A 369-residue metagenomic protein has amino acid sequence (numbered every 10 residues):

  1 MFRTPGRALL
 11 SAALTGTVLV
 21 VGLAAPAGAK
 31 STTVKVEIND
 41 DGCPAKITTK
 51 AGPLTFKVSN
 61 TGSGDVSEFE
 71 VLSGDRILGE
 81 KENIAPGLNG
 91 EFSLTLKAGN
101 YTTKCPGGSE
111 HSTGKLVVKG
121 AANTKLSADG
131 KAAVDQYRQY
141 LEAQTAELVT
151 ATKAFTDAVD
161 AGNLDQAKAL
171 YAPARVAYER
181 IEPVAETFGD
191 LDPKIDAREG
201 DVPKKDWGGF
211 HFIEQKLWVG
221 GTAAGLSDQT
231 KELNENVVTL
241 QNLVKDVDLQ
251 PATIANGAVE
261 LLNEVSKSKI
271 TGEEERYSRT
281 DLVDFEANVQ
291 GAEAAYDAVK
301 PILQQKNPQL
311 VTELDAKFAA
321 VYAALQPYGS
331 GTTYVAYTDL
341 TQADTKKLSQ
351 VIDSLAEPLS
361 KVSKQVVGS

Functional and structural regions predicted by a protein language model:
F2-A13: Bacterial N-terminal signal peptides that target proteins for export
S11-G22: Bacterial N-terminal signal peptides
V20-K35: C-terminal region of N-terminal signal peptides and the immediate post-cleavage residues of exported proteins
T32-I38, I84-L126: Extracellular/periplasmic metallocenter environments
I47-G64, G90-P106: Beta-strand cores of secreted/periplasmic/IMS beta-sandwich domains, seen most often in copper-related folds
E68-L72: Beta-strand signatures of extracellular beta-sandwich domains
D75-E82: Surface-exposed loop/edge segments in extracytoplasmic proteins
A121-S369: Mature extracytoplasmic or organellar-lumen-exposed domains after removal of signal/transit peptides
